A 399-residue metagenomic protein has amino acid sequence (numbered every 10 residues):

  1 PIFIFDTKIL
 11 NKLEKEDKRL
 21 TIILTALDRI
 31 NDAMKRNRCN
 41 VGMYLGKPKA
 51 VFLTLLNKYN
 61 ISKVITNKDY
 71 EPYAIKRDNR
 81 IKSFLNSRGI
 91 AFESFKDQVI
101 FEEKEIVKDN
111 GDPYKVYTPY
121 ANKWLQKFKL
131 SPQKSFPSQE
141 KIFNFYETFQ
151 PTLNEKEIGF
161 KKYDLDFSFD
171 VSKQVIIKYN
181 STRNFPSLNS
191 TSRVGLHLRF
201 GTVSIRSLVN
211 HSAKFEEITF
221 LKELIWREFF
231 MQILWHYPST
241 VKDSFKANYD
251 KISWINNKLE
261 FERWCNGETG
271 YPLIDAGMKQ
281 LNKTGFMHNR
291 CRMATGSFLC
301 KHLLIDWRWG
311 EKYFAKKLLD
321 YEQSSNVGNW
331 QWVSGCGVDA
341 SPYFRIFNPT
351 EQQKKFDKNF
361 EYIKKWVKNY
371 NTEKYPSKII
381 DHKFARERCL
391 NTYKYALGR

Functional and structural regions predicted by a protein language model:
P1-F128, K279, N391, Y395-A396: Trp/Phe/Arg-rich N-terminal binding region typifying the photolyase-homology
T7-N11, I30-A33, Y59-S62, S131-Q139 (+3 more regions): A short alpha-helix capping/helix-coil boundary motif
D17-K18, C39, K68-D69, S181 (+3 more regions): Short, contiguous strand/loop micro-motifs
A26, I30, L208, L273 (+4 more regions): Alpha-helical packing segments of well-folded alpha/beta enzyme cores
L27-D32, R80-I81, F101-I106, K127-F128 (+7 more regions): Intrinsically disordered, low-complexity boundary segments flanking structured domains
I90, G111-D250, Q353-R399: Glycine/tryptophan-enriched, flexible segments
S190-K364: Active-site-proximal binding-pocket segments
